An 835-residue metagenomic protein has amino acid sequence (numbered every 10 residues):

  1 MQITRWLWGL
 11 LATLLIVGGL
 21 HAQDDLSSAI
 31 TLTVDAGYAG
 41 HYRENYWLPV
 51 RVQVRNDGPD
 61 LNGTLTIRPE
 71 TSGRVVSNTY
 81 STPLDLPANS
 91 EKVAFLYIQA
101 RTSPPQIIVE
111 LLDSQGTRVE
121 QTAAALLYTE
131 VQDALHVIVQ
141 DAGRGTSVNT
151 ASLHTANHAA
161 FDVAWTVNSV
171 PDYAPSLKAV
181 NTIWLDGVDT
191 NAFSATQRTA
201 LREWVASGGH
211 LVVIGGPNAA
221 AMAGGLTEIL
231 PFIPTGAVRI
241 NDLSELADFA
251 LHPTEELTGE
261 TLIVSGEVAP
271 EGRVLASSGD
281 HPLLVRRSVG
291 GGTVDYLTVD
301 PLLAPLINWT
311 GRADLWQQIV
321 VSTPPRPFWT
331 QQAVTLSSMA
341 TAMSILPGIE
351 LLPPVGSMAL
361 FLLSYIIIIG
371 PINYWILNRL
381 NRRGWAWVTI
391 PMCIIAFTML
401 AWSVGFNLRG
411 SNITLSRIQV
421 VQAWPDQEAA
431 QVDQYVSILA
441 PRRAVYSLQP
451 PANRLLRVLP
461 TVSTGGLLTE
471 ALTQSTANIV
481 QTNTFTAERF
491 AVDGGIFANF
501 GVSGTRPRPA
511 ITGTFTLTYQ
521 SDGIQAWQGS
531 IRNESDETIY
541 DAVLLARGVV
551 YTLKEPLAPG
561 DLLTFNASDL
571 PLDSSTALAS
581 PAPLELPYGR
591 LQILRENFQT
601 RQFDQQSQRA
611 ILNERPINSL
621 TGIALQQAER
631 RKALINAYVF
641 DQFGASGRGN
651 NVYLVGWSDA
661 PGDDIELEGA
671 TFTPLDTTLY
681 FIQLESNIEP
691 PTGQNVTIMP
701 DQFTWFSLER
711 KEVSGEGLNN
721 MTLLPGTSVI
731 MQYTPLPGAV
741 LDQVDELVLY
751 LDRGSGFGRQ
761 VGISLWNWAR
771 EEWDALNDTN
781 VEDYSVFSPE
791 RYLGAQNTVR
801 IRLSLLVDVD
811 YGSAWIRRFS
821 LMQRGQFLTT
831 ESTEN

Functional and structural regions predicted by a protein language model:
M1-W8: Bacterial N-terminal signal peptides that target proteins for export
T4, T830-N835: Short, low-complexity, charge-dense intrinsically disordered segments
W8-V17: Bacterial N-terminal signal peptides
Q23-G73, N78-S90, A94-Y97, R101-I107 (+12 more regions): Extracellular ligand-binding/catalytic regions of CAZymes and related secreted enzymes and adhesion modules
E70-V75, T82, I138-I229, Y296 (+5 more regions): Helical hinge/lid and interdomain linker segments adjacent to catalytic or ligand-binding clefts that mediate domain
P104-V188, P217, P325, S658-P661 (+4 more regions): Aromatic-Pro/Gly-enriched surface loop or interdomain linker that acts as a lid/target-recognition segment
F161, P175-S176, L185-G279, R312-Q318: A glycine-rich, often tryptophan-bearing local segment used as a flexible ligand/cofactor-contacting loop or short
L177, V436-G589: Soluble catalytic regions of membrane-associated enzymes that act on cell-envelope and secretory-pathway components
